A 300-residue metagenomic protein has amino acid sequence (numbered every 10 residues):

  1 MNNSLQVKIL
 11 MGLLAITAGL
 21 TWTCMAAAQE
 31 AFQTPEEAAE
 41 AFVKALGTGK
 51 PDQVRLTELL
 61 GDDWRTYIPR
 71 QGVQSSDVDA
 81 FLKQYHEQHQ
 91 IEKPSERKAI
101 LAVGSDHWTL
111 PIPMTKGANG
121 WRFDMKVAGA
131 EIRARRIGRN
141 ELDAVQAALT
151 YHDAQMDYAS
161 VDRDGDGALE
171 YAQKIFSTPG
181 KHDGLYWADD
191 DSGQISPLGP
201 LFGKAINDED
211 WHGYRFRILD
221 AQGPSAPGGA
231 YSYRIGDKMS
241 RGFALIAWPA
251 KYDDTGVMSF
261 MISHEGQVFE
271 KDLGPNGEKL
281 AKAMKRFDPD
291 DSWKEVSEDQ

Functional and structural regions predicted by a protein language model:
N2-L13: Bacterial N-terminal signal peptides that target proteins for export
M11-T21: Bacterial N-terminal signal peptides
T23-A28: Boundary at the C-terminal end of the N-terminal hydrophobic targeting segment
Q33-K50, G129-P179: Conserved hydrophobic/amphipathic alpha-helical signal-anchor segments
R65-L110, N207-H212, R217-S225, A230-M239: Surface-exposed, charged secondary-structure patches
A99-A102, D106-E141, Q267-D272: Short beta-strand edge/turn micro-motifs at domain boundaries
Y158-D254: Flexible, glycine-rich surface segments
R241-D291, S297-D299: C-terminal soluble interaction/assembly domains
